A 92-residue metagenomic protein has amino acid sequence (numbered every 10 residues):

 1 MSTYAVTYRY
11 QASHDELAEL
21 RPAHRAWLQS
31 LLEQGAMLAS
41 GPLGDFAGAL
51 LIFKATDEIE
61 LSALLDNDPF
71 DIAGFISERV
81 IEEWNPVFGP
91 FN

Functional and structural regions predicted by a protein language model:
M1-N92: Conserved, structured core segments of small domains
